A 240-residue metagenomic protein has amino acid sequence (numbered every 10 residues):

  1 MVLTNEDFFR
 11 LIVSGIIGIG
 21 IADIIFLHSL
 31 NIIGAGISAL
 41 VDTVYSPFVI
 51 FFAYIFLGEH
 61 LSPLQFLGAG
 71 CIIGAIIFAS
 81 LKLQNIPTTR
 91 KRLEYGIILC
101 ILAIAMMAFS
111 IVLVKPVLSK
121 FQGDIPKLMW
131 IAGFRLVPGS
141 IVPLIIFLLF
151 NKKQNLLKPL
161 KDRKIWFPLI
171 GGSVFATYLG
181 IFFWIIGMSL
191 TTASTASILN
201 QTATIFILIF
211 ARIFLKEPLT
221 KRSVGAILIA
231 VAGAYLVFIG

Functional and structural regions predicted by a protein language model:
M1, M106-I141: Juxtamembrane helix-loop-helix junctions in multi-pass membrane proteins
M1-D7, F52-L64, K120-G123, I186-T192 (+1 more regions): Helix-coil boundary and interhelical linker segments in multi-pass alpha-helical membrane proteins
M1-V13, D23-I33, L81-L99, I125-P126 (+4 more regions): Membrane-interface interhelical linkers
F9, V13, I17, V44 (+8 more regions): Hydrophobic residues within alpha-helical transmembrane segments of multi-pass solute transporters/permease subunits
I16-G18, L27-A79, W130, V137 (+2 more regions): Specific alpha-helical transmembrane segments that line the substrate/conduction pathway and gating interfaces
P47-F109, R212, P218-G240: Juxtamembrane helix-loop boundary signature in multi-pass membrane transporters
A103-V117, A176-I185: A broad helix-preferring feature
